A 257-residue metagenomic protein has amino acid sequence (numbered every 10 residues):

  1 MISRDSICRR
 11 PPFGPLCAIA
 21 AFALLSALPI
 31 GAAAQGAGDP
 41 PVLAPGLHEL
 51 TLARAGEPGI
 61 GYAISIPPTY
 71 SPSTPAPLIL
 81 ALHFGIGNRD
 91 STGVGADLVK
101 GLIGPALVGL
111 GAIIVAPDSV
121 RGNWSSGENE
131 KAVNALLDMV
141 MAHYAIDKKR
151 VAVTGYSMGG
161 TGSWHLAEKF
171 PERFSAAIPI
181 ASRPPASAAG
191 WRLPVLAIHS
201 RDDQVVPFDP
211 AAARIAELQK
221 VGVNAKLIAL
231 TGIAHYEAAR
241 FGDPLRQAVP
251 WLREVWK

Functional and structural regions predicted by a protein language model:
C17-P29: Bacterial N-terminal signal peptides
I30-L78, N129, Y156, T161 (+4 more regions): A domain-start/cap signature at the N-terminus of enzymes
P68-T74, N123-M158, E168-P171: Gly/Ser-rich "nucleophile elbow"/oxyanion-hole loop immediately N-terminal to the catalytic nucleophile in hydrolases
L78, L82-M139: Active-site machinery of serine-nucleophile hydrolases
V153-G155, I180, I198: Short beta-strand immediately N-terminal to the catalytic nucleophile in serine-hydrolase-like folds
R173-R183: A conserved short beta-strand
P194, I198, Q204, F208-K257: C-terminal catalytic histidine-bearing segment of alpha/beta-hydrolase fold enzymes
